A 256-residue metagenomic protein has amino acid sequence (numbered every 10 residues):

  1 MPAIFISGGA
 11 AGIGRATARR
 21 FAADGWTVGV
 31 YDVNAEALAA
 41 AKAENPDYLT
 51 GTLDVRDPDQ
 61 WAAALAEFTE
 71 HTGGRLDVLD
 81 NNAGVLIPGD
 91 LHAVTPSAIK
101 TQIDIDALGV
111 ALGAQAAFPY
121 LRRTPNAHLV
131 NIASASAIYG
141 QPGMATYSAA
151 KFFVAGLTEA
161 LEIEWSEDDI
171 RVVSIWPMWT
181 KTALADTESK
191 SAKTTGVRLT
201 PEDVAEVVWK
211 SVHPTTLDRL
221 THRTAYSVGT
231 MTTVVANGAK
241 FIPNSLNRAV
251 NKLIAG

Functional and structural regions predicted by a protein language model:
M1-G29: Canonical Rossmann dinucleotide-binding motif of NAD(H)/NADP(H)-dependent dehydrogenases/reductases, specifically
T52-A63, P96: The beta1-alpha1 cofactor-binding region of Rossmann-like NAD(H)/NADP(H)-dependent oxidoreductases
N82-I87: Conserved NAD(P)H cofactor-binding loop of Rossmann-fold oxidoreductase domains
D90-L91, T95-K100: Substrate-binding pocket helix/loop in short-chain dehydrogenase/reductase
A114, A150: Active-site helix of classical SDR
S134: Residue(s) in the substrate-gating loop at a strand-loop-helix junction that position the organic substrate next
S174, A192-T233: C-terminal helical subdomain
